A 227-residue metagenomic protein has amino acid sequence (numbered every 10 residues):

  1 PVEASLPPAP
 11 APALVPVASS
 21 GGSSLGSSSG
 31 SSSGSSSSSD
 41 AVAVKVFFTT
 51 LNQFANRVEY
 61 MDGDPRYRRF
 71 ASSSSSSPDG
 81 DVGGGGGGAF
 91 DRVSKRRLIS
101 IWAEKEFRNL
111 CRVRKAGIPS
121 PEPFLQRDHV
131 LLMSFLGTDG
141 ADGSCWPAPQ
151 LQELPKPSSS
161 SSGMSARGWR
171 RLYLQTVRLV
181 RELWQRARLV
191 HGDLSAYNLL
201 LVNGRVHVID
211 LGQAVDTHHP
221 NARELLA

Functional and structural regions predicted by a protein language model:
P1-S19, S36-G143: Conserved ATP-binding subdomain of kinase catalytic cores across diverse folds
A9-V15, S19-S37, S159-S161, H207 (+1 more regions): Regulatory N- and C-terminal appendages and interdomain linkers associated with kinase/kinase-like NTP transferase
S100-F107, R170-Y173, L226: Amphipathic alpha-helical transducer elements in NTP-driven molecular machines
V113, L179-R186: Conserved hydrophobic alpha-helix
G143-G163: AlphaC helix of the protein kinase catalytic domain
S165-L172, W184-V190, V202-A227: C-lobe/activation-segment region of protein kinase-like
L194-L201: Hydrophobic residue at the +6 position relative to the catalytic HRD Asp in the kinase catalytic loop
